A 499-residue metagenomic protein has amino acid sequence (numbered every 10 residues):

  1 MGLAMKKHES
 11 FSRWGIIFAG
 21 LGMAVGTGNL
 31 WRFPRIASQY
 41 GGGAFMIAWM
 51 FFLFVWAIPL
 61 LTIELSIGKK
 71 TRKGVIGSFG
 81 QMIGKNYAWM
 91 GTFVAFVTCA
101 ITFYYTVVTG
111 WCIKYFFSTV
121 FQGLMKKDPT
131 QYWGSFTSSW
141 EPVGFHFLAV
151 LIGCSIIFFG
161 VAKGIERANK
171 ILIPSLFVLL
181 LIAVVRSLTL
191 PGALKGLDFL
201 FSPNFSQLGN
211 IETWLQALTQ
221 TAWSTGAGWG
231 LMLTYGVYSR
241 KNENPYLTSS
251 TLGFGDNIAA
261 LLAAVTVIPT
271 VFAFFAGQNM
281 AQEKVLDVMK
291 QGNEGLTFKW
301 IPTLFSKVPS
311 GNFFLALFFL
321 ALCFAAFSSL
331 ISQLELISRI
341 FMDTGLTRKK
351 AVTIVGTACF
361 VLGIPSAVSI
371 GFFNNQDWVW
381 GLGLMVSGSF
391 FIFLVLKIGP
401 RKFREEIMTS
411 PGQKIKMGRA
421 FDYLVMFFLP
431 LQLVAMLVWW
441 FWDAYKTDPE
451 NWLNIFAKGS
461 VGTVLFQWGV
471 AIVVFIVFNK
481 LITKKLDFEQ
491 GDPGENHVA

Functional and structural regions predicted by a protein language model:
M1-W31, L60-L65, K69-G80, A88-W89 (+2 more regions): Membrane-interface "cap" regions at the ends of multi-pass membrane proteins
G2, K6-S10, W14, E166 (+4 more regions): Membrane-embedded translocation segments of transport machinery
A4-H8, R35-Y40, V75-F93, T106-A162 (+7 more regions): Inter-helical loop and helix-membrane interface segments of multi-pass membrane transporters/permeases
H8, A37-I63, L384-S387, L465-F475: Extracellular loop-to-transmembrane helix junctions
R13-M50, L233, L247-S250, F254-N257 (+3 more regions): Transmembrane helix-boundary motif of multi-pass solute transporters/channels
I36-Y40, M82, N86-I101, W133 (+6 more regions): Membrane-water interface regions at transmembrane-helix termini and the short interhelical loops of multi-pass membrane
A57-G74, Y87-Y132, F298-W300, A326-I340 (+2 more regions): Hydrophobic transmembrane alpha-helices that form the core helical bundles of multi-pass secondary transporters
I83, M90-F93, S338, G345-G356 (+3 more regions): C-terminal membrane-solvent junction of multi-pass transporters and transport-like membrane proteins
